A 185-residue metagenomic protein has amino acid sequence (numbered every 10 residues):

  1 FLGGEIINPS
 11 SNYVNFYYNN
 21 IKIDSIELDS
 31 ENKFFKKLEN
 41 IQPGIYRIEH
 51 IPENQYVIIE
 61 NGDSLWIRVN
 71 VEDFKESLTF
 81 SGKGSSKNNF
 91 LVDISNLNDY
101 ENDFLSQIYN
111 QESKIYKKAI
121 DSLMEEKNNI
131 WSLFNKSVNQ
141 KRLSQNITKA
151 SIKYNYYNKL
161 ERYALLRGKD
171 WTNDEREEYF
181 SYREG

Functional and structural regions predicted by a protein language model:
F1-I147, L160: A non-transmembrane, solvent-exposed segment enriched in polar/low-complexity residues
K149-G185: Extended amphipathic alpha-helical segments with heptad-repeat/coiled-coil character used for oligomerization, fusion
